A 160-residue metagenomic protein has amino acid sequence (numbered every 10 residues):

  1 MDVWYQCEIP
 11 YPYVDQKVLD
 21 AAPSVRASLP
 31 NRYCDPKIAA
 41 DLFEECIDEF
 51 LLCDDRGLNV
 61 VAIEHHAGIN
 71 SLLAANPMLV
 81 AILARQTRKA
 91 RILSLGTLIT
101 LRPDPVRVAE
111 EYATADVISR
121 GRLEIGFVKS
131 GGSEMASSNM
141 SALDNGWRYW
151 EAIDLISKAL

Functional and structural regions predicted by a protein language model:
M1-A39, L101-L160: Flexible, glycine-rich active-site loops centered on histidine and acidic residues that chelate a metal or position
M1-L93: N-terminal beta1-alpha1-beta2 module of alpha/beta enzyme domains
L95-T100: Conserved strand-turn element in the central/C-terminal portion of the radical SAM core barrel that lines
